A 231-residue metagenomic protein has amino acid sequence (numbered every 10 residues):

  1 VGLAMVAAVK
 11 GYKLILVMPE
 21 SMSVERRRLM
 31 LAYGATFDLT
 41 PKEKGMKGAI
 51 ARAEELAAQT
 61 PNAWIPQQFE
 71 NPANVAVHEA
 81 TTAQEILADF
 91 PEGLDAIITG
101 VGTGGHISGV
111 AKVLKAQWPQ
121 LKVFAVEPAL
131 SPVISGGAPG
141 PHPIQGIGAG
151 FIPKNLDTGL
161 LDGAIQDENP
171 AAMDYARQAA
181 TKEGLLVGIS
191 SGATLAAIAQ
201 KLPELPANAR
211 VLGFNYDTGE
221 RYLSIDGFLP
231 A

Functional and structural regions predicted by a protein language model:
V1-A58, I134-I152, R221-L229: Active-site-proximal loop->helix
V1-K10, S23-R27, G100-A111, S190-I198 (+1 more regions): Short glycine/serine/threonine-rich phosphate/pyrophosphate-binding segments that cradle anionic phosphate groups
I50-E54, T60-N62, A116-I189, E204 (+1 more regions): Active-site/ligand-binding loops adjacent to catalytic centers
T60-G104, K112-V113, T158, P170-L185: Active-site/ligand-binding-proximal alpha/beta "capping" segment
E70-A73, G102-G105, E127-P132, A138-P139 (+4 more regions): Glycine-rich beta-alpha junction loops
G150, A196-A231: Phosphate-binding loop/pocket of nucleotide- and phosphate-handling active sites
